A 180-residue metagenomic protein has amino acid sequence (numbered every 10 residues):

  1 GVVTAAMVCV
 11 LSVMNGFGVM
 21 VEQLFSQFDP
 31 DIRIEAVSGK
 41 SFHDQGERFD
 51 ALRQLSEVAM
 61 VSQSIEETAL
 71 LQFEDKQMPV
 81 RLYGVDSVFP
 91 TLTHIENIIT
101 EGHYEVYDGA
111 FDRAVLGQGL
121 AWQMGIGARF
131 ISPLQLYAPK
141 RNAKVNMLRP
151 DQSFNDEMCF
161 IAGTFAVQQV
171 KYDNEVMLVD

Functional and structural regions predicted by a protein language model:
G1, F25-F28, E74: Short, flexible turn/loop "capping" segments at secondary-structure junctions
G1-G16: Short, strongly hydrophobic transmembrane alpha-helices
V3-T4, D31, V61, G163: Generic signal for short, ordered secondary-structure residues within or immediately flanking folded domains
M7, L11, S38, Q72 (+1 more regions): Short gly/ser-rich anion-binding loops that grip negatively charged ligand groups
L11, H43, G125: Ordered, soluble secondary-structure elements with a strong preference for glycine-centered loop motifs and nearby
S12-G16, D31-R33, G84-V85, M147-P150: Short acidic/polar alpha-helix capping motifs at helix-coil junctions
M14, G18-F49: Membrane-interface junction motifs in transport/secretion proteins
D50-L178: A structural signal for hydrophobic secondary-structure junctions, strongest on transmembrane helix-loop-helix units
